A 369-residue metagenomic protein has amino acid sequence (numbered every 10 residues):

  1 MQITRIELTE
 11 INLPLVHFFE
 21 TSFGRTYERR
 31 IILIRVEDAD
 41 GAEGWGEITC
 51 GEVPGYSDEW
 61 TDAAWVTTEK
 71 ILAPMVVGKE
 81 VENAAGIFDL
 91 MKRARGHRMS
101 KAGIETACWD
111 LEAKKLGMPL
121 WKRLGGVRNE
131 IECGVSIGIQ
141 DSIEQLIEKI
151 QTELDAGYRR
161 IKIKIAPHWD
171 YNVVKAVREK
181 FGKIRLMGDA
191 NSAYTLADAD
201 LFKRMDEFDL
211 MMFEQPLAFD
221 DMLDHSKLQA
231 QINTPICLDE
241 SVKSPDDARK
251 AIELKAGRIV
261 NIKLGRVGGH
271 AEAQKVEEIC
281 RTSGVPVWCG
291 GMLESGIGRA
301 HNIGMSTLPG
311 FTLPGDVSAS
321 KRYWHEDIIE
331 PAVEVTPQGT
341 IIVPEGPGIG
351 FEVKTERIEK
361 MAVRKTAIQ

Functional and structural regions predicted by a protein language model:
I3, I34, G41, L72 (+10 more regions): Conserved, mostly hydrophobic/aromatic
T4-L15, T26, I31, L293-Q369: Flexible C-terminal active-site loop/helix
R5, E37-K115: Metal- or metallocofactor-binding catalytic centers and their adjacent structured scaffolds across diverse enzyme
S22-Y27, G96, D155: Short Gly/Pro-enriched turn/cap motifs at secondary-structure boundaries
G46, C133-I137, I161-I163, L186-A190 (+5 more regions): Hydrophobic faces of well-ordered beta-strands that scaffold small-molecule active sites in alpha/beta enzyme cores
C50, P167, N191-Y194, L217-A218 (+3 more regions): Short, glycine/acidic-enriched loop or turn micro-motifs at the edges of active sites
L72, D220-C237, V242-T340: Shared catalytic-loop signature of beta/alpha-barrel
K122-I232: Metal-dependent enolase-superfamily TIM-barrel catalytic cores that perform enediolate-based chemistry
